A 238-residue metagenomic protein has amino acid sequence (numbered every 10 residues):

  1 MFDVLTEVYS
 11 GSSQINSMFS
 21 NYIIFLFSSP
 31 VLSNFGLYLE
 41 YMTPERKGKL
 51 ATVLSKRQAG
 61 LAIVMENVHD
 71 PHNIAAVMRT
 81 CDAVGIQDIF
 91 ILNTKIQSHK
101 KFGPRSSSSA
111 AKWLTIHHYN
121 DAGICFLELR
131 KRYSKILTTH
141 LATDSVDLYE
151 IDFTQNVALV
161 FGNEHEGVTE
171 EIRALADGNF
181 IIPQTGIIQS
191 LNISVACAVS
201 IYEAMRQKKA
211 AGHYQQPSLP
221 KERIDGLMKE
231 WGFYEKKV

Functional and structural regions predicted by a protein language model:
D3-N16: Short, intrinsically disordered low-complexity segments enriched in Ser/Thr with adjacent Pro
Y22-V238: Post-transcriptional modification and biogenesis factors for structured RNAs of the translation apparatus
